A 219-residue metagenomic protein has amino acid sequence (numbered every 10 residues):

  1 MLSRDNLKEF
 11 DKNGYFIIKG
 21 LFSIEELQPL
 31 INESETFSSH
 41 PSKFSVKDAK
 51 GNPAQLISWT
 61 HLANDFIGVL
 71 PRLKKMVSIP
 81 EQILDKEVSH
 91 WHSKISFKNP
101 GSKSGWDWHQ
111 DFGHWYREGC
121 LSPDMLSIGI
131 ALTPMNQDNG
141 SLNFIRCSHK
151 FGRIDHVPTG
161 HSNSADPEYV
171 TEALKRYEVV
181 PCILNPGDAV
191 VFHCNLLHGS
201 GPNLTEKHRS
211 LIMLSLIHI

Functional and structural regions predicted by a protein language model:
M1-N13, I18-G119, V157: Non-heme Fe(II)-dependent double-stranded beta-helix
K86, H114-S122, I130-S141, C147-K150: Active-site region of the double-stranded beta-helix
K86-S93, S104-W106, D124-I130, G140 (+1 more regions): Generic beta-strand structural signal
G105-G113, L196-S200, L214: Histidine-centered catalytic micro-motifs
M135-L197, G201: Double-stranded beta-helix
G201-L211: Ligand-binding loop in jelly-roll beta-barrel domains
I217-I219: Conserved small/polar residues in nucleotide/adenosyl-binding loops
